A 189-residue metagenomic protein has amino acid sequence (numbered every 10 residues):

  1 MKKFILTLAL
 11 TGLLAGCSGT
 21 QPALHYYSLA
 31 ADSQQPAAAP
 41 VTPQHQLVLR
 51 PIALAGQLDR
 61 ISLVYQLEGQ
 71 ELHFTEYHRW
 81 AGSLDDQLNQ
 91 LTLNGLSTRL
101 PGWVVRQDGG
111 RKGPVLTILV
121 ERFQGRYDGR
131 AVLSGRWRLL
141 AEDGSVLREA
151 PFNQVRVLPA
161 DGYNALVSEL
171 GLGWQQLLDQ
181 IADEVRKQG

Functional and structural regions predicted by a protein language model:
K2-T7: Sec-dependent signal peptide recognition, specifically the positively charged N-region followed immediately by
L14-G16: C-terminal motif of bacterial Sec signal peptides marking the signal peptidase cleavage site
S18-Q21: Bacterial signal peptide processing site
Y26-V48: Post-signal peptide N-terminal segment of mature Sec-exported envelope proteins
Q44-V115: N-terminal segment of the mature soluble domain
Q70-R79, G144-Q176: Short secondary-structure boundary motifs at beta->alpha junctions and helix caps
R126-R156: Amphipathic beta-strand/beta-sheet edge segments enriched in Tyr/Trp
L170-G189: Compositionally biased, intrinsically disordered linkers/stalks adjacent to structured regions
